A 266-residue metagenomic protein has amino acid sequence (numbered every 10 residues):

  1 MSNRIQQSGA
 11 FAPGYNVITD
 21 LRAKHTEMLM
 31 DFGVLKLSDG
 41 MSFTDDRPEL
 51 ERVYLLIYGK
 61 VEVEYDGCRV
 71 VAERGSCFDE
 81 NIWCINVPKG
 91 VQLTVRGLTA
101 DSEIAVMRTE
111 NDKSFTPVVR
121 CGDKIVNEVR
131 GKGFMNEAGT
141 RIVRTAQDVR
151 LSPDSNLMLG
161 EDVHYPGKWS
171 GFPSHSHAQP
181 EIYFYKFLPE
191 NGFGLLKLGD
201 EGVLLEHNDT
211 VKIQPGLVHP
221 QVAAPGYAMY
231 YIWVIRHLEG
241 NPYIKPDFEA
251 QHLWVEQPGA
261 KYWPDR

Functional and structural regions predicted by a protein language model:
M1-S2, A12, T19, D45-V53: Sequence termini and other peripheral, non-core segments
A10-T44, K132-I182: A short glycine-rich, His/Asp/Glu-containing loop-to-beta-strand
D31-G97: Extended, compositionally biased flexible segments
F32-K36, V53, C84-N86, V106 (+5 more regions): Conserved hydrophobic/aromatic beta-strand scaffold that supports enzyme active sites
D45-R69, P166-G167, F172, A178-T210 (+1 more regions): Glycine- and acidic-residue-biased ligand/ion/polar-headgroup-sensing regions
F78-L98, T109, L205-G226, I232-R236: Conserved metal-binding segment of the jelly-roll/cupin
K89, G97, V106-E110, A146-V149 (+3 more regions): Short, structured patches in soluble enzyme cores that scaffold and shape functional sites
D101-I142, I232-R266: Double-stranded beta-helix
